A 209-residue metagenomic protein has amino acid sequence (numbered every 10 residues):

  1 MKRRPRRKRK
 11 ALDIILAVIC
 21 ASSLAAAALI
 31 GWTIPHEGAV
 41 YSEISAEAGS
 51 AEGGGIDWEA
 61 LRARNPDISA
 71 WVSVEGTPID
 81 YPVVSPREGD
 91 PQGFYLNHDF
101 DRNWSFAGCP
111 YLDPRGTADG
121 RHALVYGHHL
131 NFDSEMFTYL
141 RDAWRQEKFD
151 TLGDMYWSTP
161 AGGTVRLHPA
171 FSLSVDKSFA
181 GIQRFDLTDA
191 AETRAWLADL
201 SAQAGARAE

Functional and structural regions predicted by a protein language model:
M1-A11: N-terminal Lys/Arg-rich, disordered targeting/topogenic segments
L12-S22: Sec-dependent N-terminal signal peptides
S23-E209: Solvent-exposed, non-transmembrane regions of membrane-associated and secreted proteins
